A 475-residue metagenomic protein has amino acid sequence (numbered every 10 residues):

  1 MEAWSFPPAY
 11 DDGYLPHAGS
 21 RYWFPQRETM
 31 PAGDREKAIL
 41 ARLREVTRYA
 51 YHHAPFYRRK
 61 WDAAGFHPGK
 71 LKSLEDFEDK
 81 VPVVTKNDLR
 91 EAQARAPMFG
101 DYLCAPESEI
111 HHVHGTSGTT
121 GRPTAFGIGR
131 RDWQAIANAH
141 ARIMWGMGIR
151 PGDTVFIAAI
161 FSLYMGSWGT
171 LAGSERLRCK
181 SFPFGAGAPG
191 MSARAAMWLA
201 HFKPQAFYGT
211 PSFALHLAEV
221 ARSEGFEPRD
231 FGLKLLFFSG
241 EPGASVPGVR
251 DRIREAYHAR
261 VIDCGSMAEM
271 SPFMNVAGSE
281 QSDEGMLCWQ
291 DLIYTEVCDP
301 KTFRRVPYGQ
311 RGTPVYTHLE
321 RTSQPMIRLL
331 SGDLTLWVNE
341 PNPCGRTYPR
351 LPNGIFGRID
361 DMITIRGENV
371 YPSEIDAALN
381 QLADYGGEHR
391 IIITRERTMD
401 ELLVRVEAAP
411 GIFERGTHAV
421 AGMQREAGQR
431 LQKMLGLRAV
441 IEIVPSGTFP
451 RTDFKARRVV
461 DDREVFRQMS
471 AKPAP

Functional and structural regions predicted by a protein language model:
M1-G115, G121-N138, W145-G146, H201 (+6 more regions): Nucleotide 5′-phosphate-binding alpha/beta core
I136-T154, G190-K203: Conserved ATP-dependent adenylate/AMP-binding module captured primarily in the ANL superfamily
A141-R176: Conserved AMP-binding loop of ANL adenylate-forming enzymes
T154, E224-A244: Conserved helix-loop-beta element of the AMP-binding
F182-M197, S373: ATP-dependent adenylate-forming carboxylate-activation enzymes
F207, V315, L319-L435, F454: AMP-binding/adenylate-forming catalytic core of the ANL superfamily
F213-G232, D251-E255: Adenylate-forming
F238, G243-S245, V249-N342: Conserved AMP-binding/adenylate-forming
